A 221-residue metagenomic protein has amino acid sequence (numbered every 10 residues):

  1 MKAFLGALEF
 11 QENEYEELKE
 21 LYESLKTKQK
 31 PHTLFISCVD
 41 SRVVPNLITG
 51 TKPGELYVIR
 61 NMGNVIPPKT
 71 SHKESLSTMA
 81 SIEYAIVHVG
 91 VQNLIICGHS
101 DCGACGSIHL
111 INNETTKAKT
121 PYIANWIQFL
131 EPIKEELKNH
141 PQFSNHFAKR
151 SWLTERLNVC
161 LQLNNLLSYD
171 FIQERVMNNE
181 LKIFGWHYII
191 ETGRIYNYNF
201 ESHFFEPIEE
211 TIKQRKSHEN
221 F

Functional and structural regions predicted by a protein language model:
M1-P31, N64-A80, Y84-Q92, G103-F221: Divalent-metal-activated hydrolytic enzyme cores
K26-P45: N-terminal low-complexity or amphipathic/hydrophobic leaders
I36-C38, R60, C97-H99, F184-I189: Short beta-strand segments
S41-V65: Catalytic core of membrane glycerolipid acyltransferases/transacylases, capturing the structured, soluble-facing
